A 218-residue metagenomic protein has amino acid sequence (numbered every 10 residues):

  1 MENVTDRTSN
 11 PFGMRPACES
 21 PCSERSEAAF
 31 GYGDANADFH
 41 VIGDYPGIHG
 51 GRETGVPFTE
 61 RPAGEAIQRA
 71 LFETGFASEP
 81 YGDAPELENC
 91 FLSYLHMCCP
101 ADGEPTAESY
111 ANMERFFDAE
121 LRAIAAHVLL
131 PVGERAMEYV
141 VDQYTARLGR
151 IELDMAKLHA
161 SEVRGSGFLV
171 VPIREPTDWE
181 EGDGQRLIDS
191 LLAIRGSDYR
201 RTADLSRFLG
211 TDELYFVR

Functional and structural regions predicted by a protein language model:
E2-R218: A polyanion-binding, active-site-adjacent surface
